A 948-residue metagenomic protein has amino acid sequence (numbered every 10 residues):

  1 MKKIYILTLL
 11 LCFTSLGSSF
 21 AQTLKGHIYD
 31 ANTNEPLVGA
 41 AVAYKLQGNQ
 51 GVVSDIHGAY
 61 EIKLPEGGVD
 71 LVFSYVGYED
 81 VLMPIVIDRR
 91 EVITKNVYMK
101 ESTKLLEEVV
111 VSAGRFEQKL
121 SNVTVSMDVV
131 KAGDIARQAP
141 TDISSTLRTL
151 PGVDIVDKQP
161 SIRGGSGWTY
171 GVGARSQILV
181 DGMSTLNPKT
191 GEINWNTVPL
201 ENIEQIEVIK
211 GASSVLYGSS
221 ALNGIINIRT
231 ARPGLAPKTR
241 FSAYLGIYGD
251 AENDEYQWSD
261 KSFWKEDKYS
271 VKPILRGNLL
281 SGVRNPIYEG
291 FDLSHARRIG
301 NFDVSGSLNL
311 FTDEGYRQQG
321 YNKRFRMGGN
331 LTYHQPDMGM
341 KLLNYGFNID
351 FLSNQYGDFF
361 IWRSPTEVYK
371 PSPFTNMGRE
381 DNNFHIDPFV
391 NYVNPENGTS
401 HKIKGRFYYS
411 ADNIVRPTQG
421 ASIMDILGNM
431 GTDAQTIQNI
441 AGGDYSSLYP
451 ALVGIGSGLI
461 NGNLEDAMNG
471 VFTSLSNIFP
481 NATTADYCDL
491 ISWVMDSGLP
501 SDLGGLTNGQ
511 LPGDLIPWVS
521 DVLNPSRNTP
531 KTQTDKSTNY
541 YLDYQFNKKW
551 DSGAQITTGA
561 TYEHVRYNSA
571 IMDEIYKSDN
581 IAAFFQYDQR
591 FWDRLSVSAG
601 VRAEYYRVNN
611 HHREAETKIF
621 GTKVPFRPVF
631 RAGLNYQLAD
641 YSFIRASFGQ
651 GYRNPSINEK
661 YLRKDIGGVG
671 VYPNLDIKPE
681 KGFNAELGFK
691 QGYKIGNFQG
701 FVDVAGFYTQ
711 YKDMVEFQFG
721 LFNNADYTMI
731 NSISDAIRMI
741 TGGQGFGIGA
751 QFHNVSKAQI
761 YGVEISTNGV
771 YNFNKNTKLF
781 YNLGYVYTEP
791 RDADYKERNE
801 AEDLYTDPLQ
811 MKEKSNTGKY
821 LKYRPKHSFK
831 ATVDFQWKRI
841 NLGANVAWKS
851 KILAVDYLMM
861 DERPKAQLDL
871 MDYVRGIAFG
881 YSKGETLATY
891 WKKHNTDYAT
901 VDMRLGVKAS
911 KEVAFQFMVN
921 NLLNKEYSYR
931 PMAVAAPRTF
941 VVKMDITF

Functional and structural regions predicted by a protein language model:
Y29-T33, A40-K45, S74-E79, D88 (+1 more regions): Short, acidic, small-residue-rich periplasmic hinge/interaction motif at the N-terminus of Gram-negative outer-membrane
E61-K63, M183-K210, A231: Short acidic/polar hinge/loop motifs at secondary-structure boundaries that mediate gating or recognition
M127, S144-M183, N187: Extracytoplasmic beta-strand/coil segments of soluble accessory domains associated with Gram-negative outer-membrane
F291-N330, Y356-R363, K404, D412-P417 (+6 more regions): Surface-exposed extracellular loop regions of Gram-negative outer-membrane beta-barrel proteins
D313-G328, T332-V393, F407-I426, K531-K536 (+2 more regions): Flexible loop and strand-edge segments within Gram-negative outer membrane beta-barrel domains
K402-R406, S410-R416, Q637, F643-S647 (+4 more regions): Membrane-embedded beta-barrel scaffold of Gram-negative outer-membrane proteins
S537, K549-V565, S569-T709: Structural signature of Gram-negative outer-membrane beta-barrels, strongest in the C-terminal barrel of TonB-dependent
F701, G706-Q710, M729-L858: Gram-negative outer-membrane beta-barrel transporters
